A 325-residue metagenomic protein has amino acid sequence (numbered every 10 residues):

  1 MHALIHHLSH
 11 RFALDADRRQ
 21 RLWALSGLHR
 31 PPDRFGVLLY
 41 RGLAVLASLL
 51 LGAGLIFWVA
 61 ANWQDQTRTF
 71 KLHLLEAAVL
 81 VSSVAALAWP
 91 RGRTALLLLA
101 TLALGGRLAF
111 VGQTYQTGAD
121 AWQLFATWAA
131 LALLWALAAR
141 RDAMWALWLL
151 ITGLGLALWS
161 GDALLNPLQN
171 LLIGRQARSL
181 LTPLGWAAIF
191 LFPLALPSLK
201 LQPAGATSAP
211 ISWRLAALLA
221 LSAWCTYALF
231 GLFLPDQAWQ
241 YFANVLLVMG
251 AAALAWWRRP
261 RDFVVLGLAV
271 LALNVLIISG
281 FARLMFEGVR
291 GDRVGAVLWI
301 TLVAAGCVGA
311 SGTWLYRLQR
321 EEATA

Functional and structural regions predicted by a protein language model:
M1-A325: Alpha-helical multi-pass membrane segments and their bilayer interfacial helix-loop junctions
